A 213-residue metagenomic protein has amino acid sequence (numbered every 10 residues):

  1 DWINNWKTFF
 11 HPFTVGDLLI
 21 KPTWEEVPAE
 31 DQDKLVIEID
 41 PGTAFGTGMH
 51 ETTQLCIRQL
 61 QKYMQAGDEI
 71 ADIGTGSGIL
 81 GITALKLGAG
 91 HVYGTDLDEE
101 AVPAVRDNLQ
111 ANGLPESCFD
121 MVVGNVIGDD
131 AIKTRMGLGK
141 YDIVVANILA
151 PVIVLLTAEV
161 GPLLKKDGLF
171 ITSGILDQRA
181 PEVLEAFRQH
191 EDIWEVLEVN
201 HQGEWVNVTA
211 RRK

Functional and structural regions predicted by a protein language model:
D1-E30: N-terminal auxiliary segments of SAM/dcSAM-dependent transferases
K21-P22, G94, T172: Hydrophobic residues in well-ordered beta-strands that form the structural core
D33-P41: A short, charged helix-loop
T43, T47-V126: Conserved SAM/SAH cofactor-binding pocket of Class I
L97-R212: S-adenosylmethionine
